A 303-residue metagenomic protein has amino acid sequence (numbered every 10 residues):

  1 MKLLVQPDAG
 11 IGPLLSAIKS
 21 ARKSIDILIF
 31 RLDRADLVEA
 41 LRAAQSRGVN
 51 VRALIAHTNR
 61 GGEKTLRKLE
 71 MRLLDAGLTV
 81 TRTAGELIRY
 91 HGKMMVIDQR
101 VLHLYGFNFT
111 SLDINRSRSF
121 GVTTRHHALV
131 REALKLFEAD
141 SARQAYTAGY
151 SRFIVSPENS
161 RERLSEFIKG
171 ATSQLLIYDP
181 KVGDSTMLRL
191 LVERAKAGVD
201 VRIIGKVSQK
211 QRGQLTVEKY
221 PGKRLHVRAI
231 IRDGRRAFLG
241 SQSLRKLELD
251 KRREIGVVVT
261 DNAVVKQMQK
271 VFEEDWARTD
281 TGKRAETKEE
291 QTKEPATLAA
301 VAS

Functional and structural regions predicted by a protein language model:
M1-L15, A35-E162, G170-S303: PLD/PLD-like phosphodiesterase catalytic module centered on the HKD motif
I18-R22, F167-T172: Flexible, charged surface loops at secondary-structure boundaries
I29: N-terminal carbohydrate-binding/catalytic regions of secreted carbohydrate-active enzymes
